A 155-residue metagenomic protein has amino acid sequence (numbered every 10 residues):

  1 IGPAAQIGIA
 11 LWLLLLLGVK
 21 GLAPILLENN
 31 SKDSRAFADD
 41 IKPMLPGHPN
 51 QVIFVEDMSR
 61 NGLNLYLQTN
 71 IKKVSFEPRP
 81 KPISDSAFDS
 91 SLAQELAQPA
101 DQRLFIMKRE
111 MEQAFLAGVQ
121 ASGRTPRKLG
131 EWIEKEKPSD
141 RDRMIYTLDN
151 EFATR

Functional and structural regions predicted by a protein language model:
I1-L11: Membrane-interfacial entry segments at the cytosolic side of transmembrane helices
W12-G118, T125-K128, W132-S139, M144-N150: Short periplasmic/luminal acceptor-recognition loop of GT-C membrane glycosyltransferases, typified by
F152-R155: Short, charged/polar, Gly/Pro-enriched secondary-structure boundary elements
